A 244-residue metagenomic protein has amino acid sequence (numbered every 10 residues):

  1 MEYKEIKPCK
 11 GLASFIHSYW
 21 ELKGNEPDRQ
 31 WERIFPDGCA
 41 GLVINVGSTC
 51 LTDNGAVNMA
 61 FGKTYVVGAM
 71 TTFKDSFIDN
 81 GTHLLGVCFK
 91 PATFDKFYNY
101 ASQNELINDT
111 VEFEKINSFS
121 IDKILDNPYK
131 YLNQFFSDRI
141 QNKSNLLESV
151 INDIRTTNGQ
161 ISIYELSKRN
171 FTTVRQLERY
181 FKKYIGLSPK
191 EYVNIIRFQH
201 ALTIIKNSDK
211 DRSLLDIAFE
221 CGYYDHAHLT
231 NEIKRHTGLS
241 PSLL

Functional and structural regions predicted by a protein language model:
M1-T156, S162-Y164, N170-V174, S188 (+3 more regions): Alpha-helical bundle regulatory/interaction domains
F171, Q176, K182, F198 (+1 more regions): Basic, Lys/Arg-rich alpha-helical nucleic-acid-recognition elements, primarily the DNA-binding modules of transcription
F181, V193, E232-K234: DNA major-groove recognition helix of helix-turn-helix
Y184-I185, I196-Q199, H236-T237: The DNA-recognition helices of helix-turn-helix-type DNA-binding domains
L187-V193: Short conserved catalytic/interaction loops centered on acidic-Pro-aromatic/His motifs
V193-T203, L243-L244: Short, basic, alpha-helical segments at the C-terminal edge of helix-turn-helix-like DNA-binding modules
I204-K206, N231-L244: …primarily DNA-binding HTH/wHTH and HhH modules…
